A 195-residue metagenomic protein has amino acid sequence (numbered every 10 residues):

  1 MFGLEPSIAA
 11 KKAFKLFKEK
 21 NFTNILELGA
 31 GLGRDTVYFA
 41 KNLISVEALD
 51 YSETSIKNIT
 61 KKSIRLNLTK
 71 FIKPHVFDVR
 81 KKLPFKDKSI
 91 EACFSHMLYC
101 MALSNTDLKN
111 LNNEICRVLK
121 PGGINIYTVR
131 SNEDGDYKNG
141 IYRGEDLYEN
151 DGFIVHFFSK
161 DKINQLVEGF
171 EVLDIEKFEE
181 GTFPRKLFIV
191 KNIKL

Functional and structural regions predicted by a protein language model:
M1-I72, V76-K81, N110, N125-L195: Class I (Rossmann-like) S-adenosyl-L-methionine-dependent methyltransferase catalytic domain, capturing the SAM-binding
R80-C93: A short acidic, Gly/Pro-enriched loop at the edge of an enzyme's catalytic core that lines a small-molecule cofactor
K81, C100-M101: Active-site micro-motifs of SAM-dependent methyltransferase domains
L83, N112-R117: Short amphipathic alpha-helices and their capping/turn segments at secondary-structure boundaries
S95-L98: A short beta-strand submotif of the Rossmann-like class I SAM-dependent methyltransferase core that lines
M101-A102, D134: Short glycine-rich, flexible loops that bind phosphorylated cofactors or substrates
A102-E114: A short, conserved alpha-helix within the catalytic core of class I
L119-I124: Short glycine-dipeptide loop
